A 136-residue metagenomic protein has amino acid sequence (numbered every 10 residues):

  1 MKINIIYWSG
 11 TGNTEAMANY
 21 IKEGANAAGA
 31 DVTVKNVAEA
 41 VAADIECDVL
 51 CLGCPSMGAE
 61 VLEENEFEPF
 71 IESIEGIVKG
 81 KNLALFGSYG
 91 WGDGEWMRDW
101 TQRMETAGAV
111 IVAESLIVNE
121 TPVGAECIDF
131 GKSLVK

Functional and structural regions predicted by a protein language model:
M1-N4: Extreme N-terminal starter segment of soluble prokaryotic enzymes
I6-W8, F86: Short hydrophobic segments within beta-strands
N13-A16, Y20-K35, I45-K136: FMN-binding flavodoxin-like domain, especially the glycine-rich phosphate-binding loop
A38-E39: Short, polar loop motifs at secondary-structure junctions
A42: His/acidic metal-ligating clusters that form di-metal
